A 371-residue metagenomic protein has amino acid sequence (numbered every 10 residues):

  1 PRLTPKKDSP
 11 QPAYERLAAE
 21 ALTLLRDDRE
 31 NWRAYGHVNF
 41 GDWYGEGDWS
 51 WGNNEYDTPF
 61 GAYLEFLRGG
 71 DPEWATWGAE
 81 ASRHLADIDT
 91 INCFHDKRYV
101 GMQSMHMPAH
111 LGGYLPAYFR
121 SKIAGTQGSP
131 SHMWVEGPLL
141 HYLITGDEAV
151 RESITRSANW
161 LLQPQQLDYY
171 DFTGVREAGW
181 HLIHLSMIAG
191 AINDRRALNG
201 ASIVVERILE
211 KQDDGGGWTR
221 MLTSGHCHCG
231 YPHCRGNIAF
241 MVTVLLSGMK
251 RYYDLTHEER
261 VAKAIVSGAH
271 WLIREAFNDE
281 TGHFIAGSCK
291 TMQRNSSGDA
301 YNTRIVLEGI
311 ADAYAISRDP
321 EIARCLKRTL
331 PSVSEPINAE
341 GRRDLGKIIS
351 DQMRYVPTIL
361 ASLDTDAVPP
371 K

Functional and structural regions predicted by a protein language model:
P1-P370: Catalytic cores of extracellular degradative/oxidative enzymes
